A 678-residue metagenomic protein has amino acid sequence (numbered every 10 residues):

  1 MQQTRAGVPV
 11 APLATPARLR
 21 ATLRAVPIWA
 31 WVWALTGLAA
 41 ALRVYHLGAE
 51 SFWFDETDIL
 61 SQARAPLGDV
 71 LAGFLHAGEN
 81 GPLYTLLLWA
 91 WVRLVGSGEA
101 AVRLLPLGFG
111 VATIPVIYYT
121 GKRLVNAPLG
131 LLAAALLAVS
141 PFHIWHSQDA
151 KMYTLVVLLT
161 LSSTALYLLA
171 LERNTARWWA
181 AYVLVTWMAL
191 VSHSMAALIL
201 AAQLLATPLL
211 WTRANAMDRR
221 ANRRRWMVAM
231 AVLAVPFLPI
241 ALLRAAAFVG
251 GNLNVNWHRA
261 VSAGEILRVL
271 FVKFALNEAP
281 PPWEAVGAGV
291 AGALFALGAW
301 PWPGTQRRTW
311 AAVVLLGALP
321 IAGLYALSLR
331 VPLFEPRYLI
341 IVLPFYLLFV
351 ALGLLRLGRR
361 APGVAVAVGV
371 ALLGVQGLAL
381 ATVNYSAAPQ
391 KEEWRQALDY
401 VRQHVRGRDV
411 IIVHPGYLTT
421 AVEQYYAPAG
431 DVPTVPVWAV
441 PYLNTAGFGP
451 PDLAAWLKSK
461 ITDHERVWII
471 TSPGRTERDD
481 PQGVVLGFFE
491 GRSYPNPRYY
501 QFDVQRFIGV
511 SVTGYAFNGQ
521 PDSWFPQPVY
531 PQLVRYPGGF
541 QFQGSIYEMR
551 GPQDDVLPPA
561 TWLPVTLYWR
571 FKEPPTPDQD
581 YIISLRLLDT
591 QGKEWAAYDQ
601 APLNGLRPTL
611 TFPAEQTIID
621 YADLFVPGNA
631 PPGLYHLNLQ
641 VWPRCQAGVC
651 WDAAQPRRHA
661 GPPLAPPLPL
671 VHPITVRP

Functional and structural regions predicted by a protein language model:
M1-A6: N-terminal acidic, proline/glycine-rich, low-complexity intrinsically disordered segments
L13-P16, L23-S523: Membrane-proximal helix-loop-helix interfaces that form the catalytic/acceptor-binding platform of multi-pass membrane
P16, D399-G407, L418, D431-P678: C-terminal luminal/periplasmic domains and tails of membrane-associated envelope-modifying transferases
